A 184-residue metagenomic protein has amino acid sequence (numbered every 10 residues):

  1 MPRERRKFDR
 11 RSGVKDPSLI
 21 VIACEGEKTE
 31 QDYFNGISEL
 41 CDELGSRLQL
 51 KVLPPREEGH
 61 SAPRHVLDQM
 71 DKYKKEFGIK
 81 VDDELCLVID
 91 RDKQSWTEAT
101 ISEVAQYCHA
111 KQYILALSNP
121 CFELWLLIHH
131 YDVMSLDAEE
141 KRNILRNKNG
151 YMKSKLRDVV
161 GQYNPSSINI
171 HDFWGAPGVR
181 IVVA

Functional and structural regions predicted by a protein language model:
R3-L19, T29, N35-R56, Y73-A184: C-terminal accessory helical subdomains adjacent to catalytic cores in phosphodiester- and nucleotide-handling enzymes
V21-E25: Short hydrophobic beta-strand that contains or immediately precedes a catalytic carboxylate
G26-E30, E58-L67: Phosphate/oxyanion-binding active-site loops and adjacent basic polyanion-contact surfaces
V66-K74: Generic hydrophobic alpha-helical segments
